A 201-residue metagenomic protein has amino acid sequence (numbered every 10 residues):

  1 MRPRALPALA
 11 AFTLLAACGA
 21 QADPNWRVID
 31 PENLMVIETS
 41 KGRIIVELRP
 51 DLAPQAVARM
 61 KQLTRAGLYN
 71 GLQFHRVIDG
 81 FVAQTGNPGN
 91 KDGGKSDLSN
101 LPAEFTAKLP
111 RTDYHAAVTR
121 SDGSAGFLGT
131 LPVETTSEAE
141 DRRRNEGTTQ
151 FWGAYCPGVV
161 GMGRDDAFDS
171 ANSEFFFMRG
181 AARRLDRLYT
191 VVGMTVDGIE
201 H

Functional and structural regions predicted by a protein language model:
M1-R2: N-terminal secretory signal peptides that target proteins for export/translocation
L6-P7, E38: Intrinsically disordered, low-complexity Ser/Thr/Pro-rich tracts
P7-A16: Bacterial N-terminal signal peptides
C18-H201: Cyclophilin-like peptidyl-prolyl cis-trans isomerases
